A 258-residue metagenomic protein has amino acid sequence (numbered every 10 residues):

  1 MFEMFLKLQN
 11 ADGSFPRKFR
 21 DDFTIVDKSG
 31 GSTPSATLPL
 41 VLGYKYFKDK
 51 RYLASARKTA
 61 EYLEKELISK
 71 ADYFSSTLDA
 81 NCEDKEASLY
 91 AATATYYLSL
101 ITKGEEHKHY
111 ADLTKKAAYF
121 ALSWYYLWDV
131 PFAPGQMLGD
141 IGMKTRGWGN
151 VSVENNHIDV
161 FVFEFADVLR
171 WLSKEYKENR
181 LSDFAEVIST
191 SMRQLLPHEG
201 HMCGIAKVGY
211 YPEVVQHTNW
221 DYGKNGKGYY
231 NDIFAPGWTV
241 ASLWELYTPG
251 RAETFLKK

Functional and structural regions predicted by a protein language model:
M1-K258: Glycan-recognition and catalytic cores of secretory/periplasmic carbohydrate-active enzymes
